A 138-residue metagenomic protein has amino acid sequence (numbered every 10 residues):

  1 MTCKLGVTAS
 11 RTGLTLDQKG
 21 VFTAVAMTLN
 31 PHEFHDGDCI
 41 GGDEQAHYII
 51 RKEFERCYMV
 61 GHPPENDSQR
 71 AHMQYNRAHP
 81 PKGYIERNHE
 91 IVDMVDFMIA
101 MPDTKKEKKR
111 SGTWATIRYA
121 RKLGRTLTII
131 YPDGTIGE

Functional and structural regions predicted by a protein language model:
T2-K4, A9-E138: Acidic/glycine-enriched connector segments
